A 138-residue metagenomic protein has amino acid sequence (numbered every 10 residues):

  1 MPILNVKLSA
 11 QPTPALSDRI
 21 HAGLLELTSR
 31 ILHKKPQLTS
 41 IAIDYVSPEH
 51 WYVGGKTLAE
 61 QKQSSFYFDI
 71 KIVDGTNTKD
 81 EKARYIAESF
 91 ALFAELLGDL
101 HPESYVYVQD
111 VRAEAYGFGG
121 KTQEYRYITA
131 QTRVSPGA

Functional and structural regions predicted by a protein language model:
M1-A138: A domain-level signal for the structural core that forms small-molecule/cofactor-binding pockets and catalytic centers
